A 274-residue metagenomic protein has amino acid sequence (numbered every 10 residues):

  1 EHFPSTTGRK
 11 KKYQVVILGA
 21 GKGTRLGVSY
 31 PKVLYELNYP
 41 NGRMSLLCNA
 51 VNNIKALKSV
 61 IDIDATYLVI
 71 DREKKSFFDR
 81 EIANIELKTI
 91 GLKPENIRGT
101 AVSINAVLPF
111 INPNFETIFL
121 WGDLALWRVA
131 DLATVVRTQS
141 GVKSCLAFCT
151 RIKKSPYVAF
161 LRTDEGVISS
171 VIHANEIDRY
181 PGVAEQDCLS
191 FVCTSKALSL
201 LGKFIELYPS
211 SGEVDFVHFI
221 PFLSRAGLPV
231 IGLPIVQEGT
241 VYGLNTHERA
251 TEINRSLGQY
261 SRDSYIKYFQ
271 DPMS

Functional and structural regions predicted by a protein language model:
H2-F77, E95, A133: N-terminal glycine-rich phosphate-binding loop and ensuing alpha1 helix
Q14, D64-T66, E116, K143-S144 (+1 more regions): Residues at the starts of beta-strands that form the adenosine-phosphate
L26, F78-D79, L201, I253: Hydrophobic packing residues within well-ordered alpha-helices of enzyme cores
L34, F160-T163, G232: A structural signal for short hydrophobic beta-strand segments in well-ordered beta-sheet cores
L46-N53, V102-A106, F219: Well-ordered alpha-helical segments embedded in enzymatic catalytic cores
K75-V167, V192: Conserved beta-loop-beta/alpha segment of the NTase-like Rossmann-fold superfamily that binds/positions NTPs
V167-F269: Catalytic-core segments of class I nucleotidyltransferases/pyrophosphorylases that form NMP-activated intermediates
M273-S274: Structural signal for interior beta-strand "rungs" in well-ordered beta-sheet cores of soluble enzyme domains
